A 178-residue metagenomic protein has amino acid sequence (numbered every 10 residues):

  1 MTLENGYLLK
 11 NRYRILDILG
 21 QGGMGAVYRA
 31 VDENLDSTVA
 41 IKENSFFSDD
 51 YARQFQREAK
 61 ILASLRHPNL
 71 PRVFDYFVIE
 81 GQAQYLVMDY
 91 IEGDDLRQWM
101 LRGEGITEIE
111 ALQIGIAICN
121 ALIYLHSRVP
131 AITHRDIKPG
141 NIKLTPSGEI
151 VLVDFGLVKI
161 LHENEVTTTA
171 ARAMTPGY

Functional and structural regions predicted by a protein language model:
L16-G22, V27: Protein kinase glycine-rich loop
V31-T38: Conserved N-lobe loop of protein kinases adjacent to the ATP-binding glycine-rich P-loop
S45-S64: AlphaC helix of the eukaryotic protein kinase fold
D75-F77: A short, aromatic-enriched beta-strand patch in the conserved N-lobe beta-sheet of the protein kinase catalytic domain
G81-D95, W99: Conserved short submotifs of the Hanks-type protein kinase catalytic core that shape the nucleotide-binding pocket
I114-G115: Activation segment signature within eukaryotic-like protein kinase domains
N120-I132: Protein kinase catalytic-loop region centered on the HRD/HxD motif
